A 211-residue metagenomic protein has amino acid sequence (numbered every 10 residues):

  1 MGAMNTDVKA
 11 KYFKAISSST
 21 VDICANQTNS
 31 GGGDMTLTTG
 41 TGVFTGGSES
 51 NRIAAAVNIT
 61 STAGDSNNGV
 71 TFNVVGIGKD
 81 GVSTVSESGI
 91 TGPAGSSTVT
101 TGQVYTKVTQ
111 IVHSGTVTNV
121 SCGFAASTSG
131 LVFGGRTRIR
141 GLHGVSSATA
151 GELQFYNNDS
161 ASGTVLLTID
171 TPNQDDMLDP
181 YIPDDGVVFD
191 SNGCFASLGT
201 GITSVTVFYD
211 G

Functional and structural regions predicted by a protein language model:
M1-G211: Surface-exposed, low-hydrophobicity beta-strand/loop segments enriched in small/polar/acidic residues
